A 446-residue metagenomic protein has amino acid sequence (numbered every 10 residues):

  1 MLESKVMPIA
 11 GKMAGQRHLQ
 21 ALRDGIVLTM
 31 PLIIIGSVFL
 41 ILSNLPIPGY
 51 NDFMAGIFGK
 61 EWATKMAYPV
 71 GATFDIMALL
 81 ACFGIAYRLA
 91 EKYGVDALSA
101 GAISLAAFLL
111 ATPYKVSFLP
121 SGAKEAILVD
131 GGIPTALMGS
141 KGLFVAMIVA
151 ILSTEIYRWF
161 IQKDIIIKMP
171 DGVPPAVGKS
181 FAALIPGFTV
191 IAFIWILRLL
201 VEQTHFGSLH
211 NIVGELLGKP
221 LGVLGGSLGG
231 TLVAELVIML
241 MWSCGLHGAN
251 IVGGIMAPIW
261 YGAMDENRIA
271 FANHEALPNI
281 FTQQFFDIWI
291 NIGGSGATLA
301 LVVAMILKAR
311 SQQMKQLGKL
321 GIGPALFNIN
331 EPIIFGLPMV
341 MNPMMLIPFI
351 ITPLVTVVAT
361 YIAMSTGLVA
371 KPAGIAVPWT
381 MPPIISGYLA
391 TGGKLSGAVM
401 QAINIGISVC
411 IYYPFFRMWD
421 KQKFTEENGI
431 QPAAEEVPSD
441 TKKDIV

Functional and structural regions predicted by a protein language model:
M1-M13, P48, D52-T64, D265-P278 (+3 more regions): Transmembrane alpha-helical segments and their short flanking loops that form helix-hairpins/helix-helix interfaces
G11, G15-I167, V340: Early transmembrane hairpin of solute transport permeases
R17, G25, P31-I33, L40-A67 (+3 more regions): Helix-loop-helix hairpins and the membrane-proximal interhelical loops of multi-pass alpha-helical transport proteins
T29-N44, L80-R88, I103-K115, A146-R158 (+5 more regions): Hydrophobic core segments of alpha-helical transmembrane domains in multi-pass membrane transport and ion-translocation
L42-P46, Y50-N51, L89-A97, F160-M169 (+8 more regions): Membrane-interfacial segments
S99-F108, G245, G253-P258, F349-V355 (+1 more regions): Central hydrophobic cores of alpha-helical transmembrane segments in multi-pass integral membrane proteins
V116-M147, L152-G229: Membrane-interface helix-loop-helix junctions at boundaries between adjacent transmembrane segments
